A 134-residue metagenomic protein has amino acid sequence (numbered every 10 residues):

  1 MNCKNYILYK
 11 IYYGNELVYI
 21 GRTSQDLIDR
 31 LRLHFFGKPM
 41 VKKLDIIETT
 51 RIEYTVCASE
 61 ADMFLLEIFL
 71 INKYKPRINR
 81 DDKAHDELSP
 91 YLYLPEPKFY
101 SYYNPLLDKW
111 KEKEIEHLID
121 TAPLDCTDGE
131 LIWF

Functional and structural regions predicted by a protein language model:
M1-V18, Q25-F134: Boundary/linker segments flanking structured domains
